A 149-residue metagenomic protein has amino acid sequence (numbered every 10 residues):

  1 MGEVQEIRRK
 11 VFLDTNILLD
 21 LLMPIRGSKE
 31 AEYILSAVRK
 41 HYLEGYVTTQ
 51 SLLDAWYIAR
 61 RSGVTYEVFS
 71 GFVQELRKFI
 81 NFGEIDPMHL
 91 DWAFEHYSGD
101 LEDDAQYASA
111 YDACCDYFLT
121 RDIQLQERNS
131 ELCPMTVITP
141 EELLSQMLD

Functional and structural regions predicted by a protein language model:
M1-E6, K10, F79, A108-D149: Acidic, PIN/NYN-like endoribonuclease modules and their adjacent C-terminal/linker elements
M1-V47, R61-E67, L144-D149: Short, well-structured N-terminal submotif of metal-dependent ribonuclease cores
I17, S51, H89, Q106 (+1 more regions): Alpha-helix capping/helix-boundary segments
L22-M23, A59, Y97, N129-S130: Short, flexible helix/strand-to-coil boundary loops that buttress conserved ligand/catalytic motifs in alpha/beta
E32-L35, V73, Y107: Short amphipathic alpha-helical segments and helix-helix/interface helices
T48, I85, E102-D103, R121: Replace "coordinates the UDP/GDP/TDP-sugar" with "coordinates nucleotide-activated sugar donors
S51, Q74-Y97: Acidic catalytic patch
